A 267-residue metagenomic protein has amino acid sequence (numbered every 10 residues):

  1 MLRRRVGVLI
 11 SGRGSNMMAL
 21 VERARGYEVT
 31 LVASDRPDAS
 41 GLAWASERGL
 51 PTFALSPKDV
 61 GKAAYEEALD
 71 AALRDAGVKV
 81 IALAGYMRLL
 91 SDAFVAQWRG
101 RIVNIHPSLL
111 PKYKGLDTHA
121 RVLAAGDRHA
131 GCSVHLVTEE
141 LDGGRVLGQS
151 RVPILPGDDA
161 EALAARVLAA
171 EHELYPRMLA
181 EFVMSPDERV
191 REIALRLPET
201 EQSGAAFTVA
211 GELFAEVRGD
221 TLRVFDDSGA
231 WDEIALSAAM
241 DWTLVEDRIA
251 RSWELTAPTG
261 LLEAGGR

Functional and structural regions predicted by a protein language model:
M1-S40, W44: N-terminal Rossmann-like dinucleotide-binding module
M18-E22, E67-R74, E173-P176, W242-E246 (+1 more regions): Amphipathic, non-transmembrane alpha-helical secondary structure
R23, Y27, D35, V80 (+1 more regions): Donor/substrate-binding cores of folate-linked one-carbon enzymes
Y27-E67: Short, surface-exposed acidic-centric catalytic microdomains
R48-G49, W98, L195-R196: Short, structured coil segments at secondary-structure junctions
A54, K62-V78, L83: Glycine/small-residue-rich loop that forms an oxyanion/phosphate-binding "nest" at active or ligand-binding sites
M184-R267: Charge-dense, helix-prone N-terminal extensions
